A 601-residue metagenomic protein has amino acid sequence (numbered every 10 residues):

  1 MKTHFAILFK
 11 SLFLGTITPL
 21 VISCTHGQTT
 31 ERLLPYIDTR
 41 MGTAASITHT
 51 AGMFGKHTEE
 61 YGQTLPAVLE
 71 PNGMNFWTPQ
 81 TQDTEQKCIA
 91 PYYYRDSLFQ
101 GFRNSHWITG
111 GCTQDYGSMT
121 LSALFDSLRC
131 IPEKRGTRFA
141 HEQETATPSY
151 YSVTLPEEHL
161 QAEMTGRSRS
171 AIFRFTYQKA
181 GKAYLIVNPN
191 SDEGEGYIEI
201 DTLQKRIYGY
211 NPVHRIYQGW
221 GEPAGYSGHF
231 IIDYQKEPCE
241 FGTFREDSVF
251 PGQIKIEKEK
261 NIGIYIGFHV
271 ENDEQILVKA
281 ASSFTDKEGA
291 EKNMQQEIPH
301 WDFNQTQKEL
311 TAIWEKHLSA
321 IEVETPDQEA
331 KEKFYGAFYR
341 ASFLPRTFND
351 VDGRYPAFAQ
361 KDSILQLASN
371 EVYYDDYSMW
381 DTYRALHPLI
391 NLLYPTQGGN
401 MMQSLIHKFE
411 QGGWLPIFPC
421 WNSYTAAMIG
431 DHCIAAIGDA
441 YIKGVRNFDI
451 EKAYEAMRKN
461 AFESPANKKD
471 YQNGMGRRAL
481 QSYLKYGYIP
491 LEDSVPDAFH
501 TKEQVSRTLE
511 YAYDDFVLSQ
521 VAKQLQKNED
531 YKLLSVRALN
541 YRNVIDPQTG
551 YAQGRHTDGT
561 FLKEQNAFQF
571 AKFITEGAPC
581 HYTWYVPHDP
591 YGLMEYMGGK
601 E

Functional and structural regions predicted by a protein language model:
M1-T29: Bacterial Sec-dependent N-terminal signal peptides
Q28-A435, Y441-L509, V517-N543, T549-A552 (+2 more regions): Accessory carbohydrate-recognition regions in carbohydrate-active enzymes
D514: ATP-dependent phospho-/nucleotidyl transfer catalytic cores
